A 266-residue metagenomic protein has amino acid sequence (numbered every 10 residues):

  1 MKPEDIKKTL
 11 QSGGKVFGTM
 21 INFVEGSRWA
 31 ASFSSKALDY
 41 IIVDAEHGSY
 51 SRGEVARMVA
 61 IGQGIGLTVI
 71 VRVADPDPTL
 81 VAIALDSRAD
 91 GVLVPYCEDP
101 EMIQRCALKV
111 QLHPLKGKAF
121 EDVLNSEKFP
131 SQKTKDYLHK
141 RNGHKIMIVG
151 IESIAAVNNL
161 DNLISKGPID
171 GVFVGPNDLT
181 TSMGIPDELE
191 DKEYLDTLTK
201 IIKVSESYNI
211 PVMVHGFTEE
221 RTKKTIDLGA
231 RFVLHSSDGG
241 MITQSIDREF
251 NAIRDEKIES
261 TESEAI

Functional and structural regions predicted by a protein language model:
M1-M20, S131-G143, T199-I201, E206-S207 (+2 more regions): N-terminal amphipathic alpha-helix/helix-capping segment at the start of soluble metabolic enzymes
M1-V69, A74-P76, L108, K166-D170: Conserved N-terminal beta1-alpha1 strand-loop-helix module at the mouth
V16-I21, I41-V43, V69-V73, V92-V94 (+4 more regions): Hydrophobic faces of well-ordered beta-strands that scaffold small-molecule active sites in alpha/beta enzyme cores
A30-A31, S35, P76-D90, V94 (+3 more regions): Catalytic cores of alpha/beta
R52-P78, A82-D86, L108-K116, H139-N142 (+2 more regions): Alpha-helix-loop-beta-strand connector modules within alpha/beta enzyme cores
T79, G91-G167, T181, K257 (+1 more regions): Conserved anion-binding
G91-M102, V172-T181, A230-E249: Glycine-rich phosphate-binding active-site loops on the catalytic face of alpha/beta enzymes
I169, V174-L195: Glycine/Thr-rich beta-alpha phosphate-binding loop at enzyme active sites
